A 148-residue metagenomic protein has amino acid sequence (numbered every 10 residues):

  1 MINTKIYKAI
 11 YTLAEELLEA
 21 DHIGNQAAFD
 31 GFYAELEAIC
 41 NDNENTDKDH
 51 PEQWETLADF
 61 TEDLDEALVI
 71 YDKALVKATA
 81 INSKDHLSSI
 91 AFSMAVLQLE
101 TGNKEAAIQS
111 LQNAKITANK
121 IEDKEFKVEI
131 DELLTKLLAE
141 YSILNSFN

Functional and structural regions predicted by a protein language model:
I2-K5, N45, N82, I121-E122: Structural signature of alpha-solenoid helical repeat scaffolds
A9, L13-E16, P51-W54, A91 (+1 more regions): TPR repeat positional signature
A20-I23, T61, A91, Q98 (+1 more regions): Residue at a conserved register position within TPR or TPR-like alpha-solenoid repeats
G24, E62-D65, G102, E122: Residue-level detector of the short coil/turn that links helix A to helix B within each tetratricopeptide repeat
A28, N45, D49, E66 (+3 more regions): Structural signature of alpha-solenoid helical repeat junctions
E37-S93, E100: Alpha-helical adaptor scaffolds
S89-M94, D123-L144: TPR/TPR-like alpha-solenoid helical repeat scaffolds
K104-D123: TPR/TPR-like (Sel1-like) alpha-helical repeat modules
